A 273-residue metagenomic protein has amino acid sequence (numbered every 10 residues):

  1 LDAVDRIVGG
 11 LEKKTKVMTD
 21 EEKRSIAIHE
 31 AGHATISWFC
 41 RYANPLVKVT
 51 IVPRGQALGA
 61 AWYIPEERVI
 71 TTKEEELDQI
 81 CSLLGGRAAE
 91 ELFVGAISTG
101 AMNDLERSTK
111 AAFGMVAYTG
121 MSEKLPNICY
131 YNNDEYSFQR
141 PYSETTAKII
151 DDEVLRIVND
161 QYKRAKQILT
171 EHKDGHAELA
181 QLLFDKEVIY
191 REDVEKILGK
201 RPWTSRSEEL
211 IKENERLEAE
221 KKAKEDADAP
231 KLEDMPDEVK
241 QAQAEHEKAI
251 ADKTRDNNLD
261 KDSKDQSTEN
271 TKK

Functional and structural regions predicted by a protein language model:
L1-A3: C-terminal helical "lid" of AAA+/P-loop NTPase domains
D5, G9-D20: P-loop NTPase nucleotide-binding/switch module
D20-I28, A34-K273: Soluble catalytic regions of large protease machineries
